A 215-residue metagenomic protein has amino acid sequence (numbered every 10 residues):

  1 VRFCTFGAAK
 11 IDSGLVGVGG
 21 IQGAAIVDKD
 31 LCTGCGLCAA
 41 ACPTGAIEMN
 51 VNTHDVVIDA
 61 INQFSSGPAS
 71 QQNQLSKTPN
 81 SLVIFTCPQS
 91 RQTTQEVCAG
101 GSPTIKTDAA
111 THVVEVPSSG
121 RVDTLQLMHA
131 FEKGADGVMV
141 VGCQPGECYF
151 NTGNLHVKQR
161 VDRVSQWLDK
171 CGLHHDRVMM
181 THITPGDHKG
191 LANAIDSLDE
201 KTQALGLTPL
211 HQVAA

Functional and structural regions predicted by a protein language model:
V1-G20, A24-I26, L37-V56: Iron-sulfur cluster-binding cysteine motifs and their immediate structural context in ferredoxin-like electron-transfer
A25, Q71-T78: Short, basic, low-complexity termini and linkers enriched in Ser/Thr/Gly/Pro that act as targeting/leader peptides
P79-Q92: N-terminal, charge-rich interaction modules
T93-G101, Q126: Short, glycine/acidic-enriched capping/hinge loops at junctions between secondary-structure elements
G100-H112: Short helix-loop-beta junction
T111-L191: Cofactor-cradling patches in redox/metallo enzymes
I183-A215: C-terminal functional segments of enzyme domains
